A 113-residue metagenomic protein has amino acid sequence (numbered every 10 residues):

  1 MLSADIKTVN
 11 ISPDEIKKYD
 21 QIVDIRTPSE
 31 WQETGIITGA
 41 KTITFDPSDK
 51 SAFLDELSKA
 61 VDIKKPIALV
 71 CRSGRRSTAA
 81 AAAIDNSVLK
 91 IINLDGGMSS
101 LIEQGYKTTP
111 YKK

Functional and structural regions predicted by a protein language model:
M1-E15, P28-P66, R75-K113: Rhodanese-like catalytic fold shared by cysteine-dependent sulfurtransferases and DSP/PTP-type phosphatases
I22-D24: Structural scaffold elements adjacent to functional motifs in cytosolic proteins
V70: Short, surface-exposed ligand- or partner-binding patches at beta-edge/loop junctions that are enriched in aromatics
